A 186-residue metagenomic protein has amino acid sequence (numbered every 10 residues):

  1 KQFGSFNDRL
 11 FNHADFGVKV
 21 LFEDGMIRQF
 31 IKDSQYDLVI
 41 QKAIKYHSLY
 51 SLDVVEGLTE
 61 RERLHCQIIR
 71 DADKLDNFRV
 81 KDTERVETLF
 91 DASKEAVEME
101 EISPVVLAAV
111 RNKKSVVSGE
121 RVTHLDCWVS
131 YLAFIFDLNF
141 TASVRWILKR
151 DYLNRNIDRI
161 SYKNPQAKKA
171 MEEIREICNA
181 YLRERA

Functional and structural regions predicted by a protein language model:
K1-G4, G17, L21, L38-Y50 (+1 more regions): His-Asp-centered metal-binding catalytic motifs of divalent-metal-dependent phosphohydrolases/nucleases
Q2-D8, L49-Y50, V54-A186: Divalent metal-dependent phosphate-bond-processing catalytic cores, especially two-metal-ion Mg2+/Mn2+ enzymes that act
G4-N12, R28-K32: Short coil/turn segments at secondary-structure boundaries
F11-M26: An active-site-proximal "capping" alpha-helix that borders the catalytic cofactor pocket
D24-S34, E84-D91: Short low-complexity stretches enriched in small and charged residues
I27-Y46, R61-D71: Acidic/histidine metal-binding catalytic segments
